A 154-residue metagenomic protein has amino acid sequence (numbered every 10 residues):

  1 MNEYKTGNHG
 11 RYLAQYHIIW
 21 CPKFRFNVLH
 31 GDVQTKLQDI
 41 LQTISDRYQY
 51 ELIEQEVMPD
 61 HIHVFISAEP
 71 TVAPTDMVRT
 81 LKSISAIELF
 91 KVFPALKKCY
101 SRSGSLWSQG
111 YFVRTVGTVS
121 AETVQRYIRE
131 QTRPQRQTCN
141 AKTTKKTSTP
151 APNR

Functional and structural regions predicted by a protein language model:
M1-R154: Basic nucleic-acid-binding interfaces
